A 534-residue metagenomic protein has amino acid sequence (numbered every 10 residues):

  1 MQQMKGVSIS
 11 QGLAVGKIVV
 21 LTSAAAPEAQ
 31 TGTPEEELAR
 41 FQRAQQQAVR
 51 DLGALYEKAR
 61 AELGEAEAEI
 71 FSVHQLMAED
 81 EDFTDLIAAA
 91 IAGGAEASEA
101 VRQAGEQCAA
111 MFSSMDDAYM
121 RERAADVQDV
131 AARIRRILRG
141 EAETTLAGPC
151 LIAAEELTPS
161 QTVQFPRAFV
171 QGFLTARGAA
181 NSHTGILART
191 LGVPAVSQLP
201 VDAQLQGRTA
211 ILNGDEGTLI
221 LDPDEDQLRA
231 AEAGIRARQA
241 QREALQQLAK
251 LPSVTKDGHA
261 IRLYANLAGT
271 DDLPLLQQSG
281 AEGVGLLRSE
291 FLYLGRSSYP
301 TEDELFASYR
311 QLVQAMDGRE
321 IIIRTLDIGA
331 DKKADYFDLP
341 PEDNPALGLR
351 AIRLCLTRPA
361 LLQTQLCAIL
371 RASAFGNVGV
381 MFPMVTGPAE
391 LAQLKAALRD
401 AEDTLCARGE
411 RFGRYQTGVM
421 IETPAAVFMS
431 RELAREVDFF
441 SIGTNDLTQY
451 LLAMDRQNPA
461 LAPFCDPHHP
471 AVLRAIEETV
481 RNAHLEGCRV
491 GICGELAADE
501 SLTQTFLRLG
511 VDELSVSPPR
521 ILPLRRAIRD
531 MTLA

Functional and structural regions predicted by a protein language model:
M1-E28, R135-R139, T145-Q278: Acidic, glycine-rich flexible loop/linker segments
M1-R139, G207: Conserved, well-structured core domains of diverse proteins
Q46-G64, L76-F83, A89-E96, E106 (+10 more regions): Generic secondary-structure signature for well-ordered alpha-helical cores
K58-E65, E143-A147, D403-G413: Short, glycine- and charge-enriched coil/turn segments that flank and shape catalytic ligand pockets
C108, A188, A210, R288 (+1 more regions): Residue-level signal for inorganic ion chemistry
A109-L146, I211-R236, A434-D466: N-terminal-biased segments
A132, I186, A307-R310: Residues on a specific face of well-ordered alpha-helices
R242-A534: Conserved alpha/beta-domain cores
